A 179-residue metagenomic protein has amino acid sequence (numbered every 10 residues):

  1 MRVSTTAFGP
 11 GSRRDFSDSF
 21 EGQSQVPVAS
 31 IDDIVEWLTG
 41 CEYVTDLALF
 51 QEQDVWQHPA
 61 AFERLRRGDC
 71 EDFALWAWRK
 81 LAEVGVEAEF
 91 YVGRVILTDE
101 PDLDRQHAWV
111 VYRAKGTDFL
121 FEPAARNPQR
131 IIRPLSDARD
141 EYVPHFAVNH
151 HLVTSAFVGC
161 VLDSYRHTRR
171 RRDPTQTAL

Functional and structural regions predicted by a protein language model:
M1-L179: A structural boundary/capping signal
